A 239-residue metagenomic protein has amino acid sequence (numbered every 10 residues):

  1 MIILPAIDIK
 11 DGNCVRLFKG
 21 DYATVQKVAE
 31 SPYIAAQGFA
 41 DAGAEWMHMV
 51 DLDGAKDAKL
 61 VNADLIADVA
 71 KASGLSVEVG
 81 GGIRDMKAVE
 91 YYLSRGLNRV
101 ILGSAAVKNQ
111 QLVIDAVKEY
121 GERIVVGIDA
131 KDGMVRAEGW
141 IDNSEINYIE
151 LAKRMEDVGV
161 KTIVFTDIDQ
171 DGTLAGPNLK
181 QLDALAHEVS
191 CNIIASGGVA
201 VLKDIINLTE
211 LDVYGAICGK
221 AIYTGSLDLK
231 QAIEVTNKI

Functional and structural regions predicted by a protein language model:
I2-A6, W46, G74-E78, R99-I101 (+5 more regions): Structural preference for beta-strand elements that scaffold enzyme active sites
D8, F39, M47, Y92 (+5 more regions): Conserved, mostly hydrophobic/aromatic
G12-V15, K19-A23, E90-L93, L97-D171: Conserved anion-binding
W46-D64, S104, V164-A175: Glycine-rich, proline-tolerant flexible connector loops at the mouths of alpha/beta enzymes
D53, K59-K118: Glycine/small-residue-rich loop that forms an oxyanion/phosphate-binding "nest" at active or ligand-binding sites
L60-A67, I141-E150, A175-A184: Charged helix-capping and loop-helix junction motifs
S73, V77-G96, K180-G215: Catalytic cores of alpha/beta
Y91-L112, G197-V201, L211-K230: Glycine-rich phosphate-binding active-site loops on the catalytic face of alpha/beta enzymes
